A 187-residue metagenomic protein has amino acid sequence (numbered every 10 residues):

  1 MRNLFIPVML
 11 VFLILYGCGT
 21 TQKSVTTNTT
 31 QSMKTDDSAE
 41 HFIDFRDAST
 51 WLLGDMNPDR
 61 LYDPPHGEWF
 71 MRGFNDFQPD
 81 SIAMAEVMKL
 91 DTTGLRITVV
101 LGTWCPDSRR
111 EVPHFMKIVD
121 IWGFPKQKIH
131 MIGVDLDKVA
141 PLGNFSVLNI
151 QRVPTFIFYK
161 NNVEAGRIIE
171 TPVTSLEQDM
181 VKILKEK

Functional and structural regions predicted by a protein language model:
M1-L4: Positively charged n-region of N-terminal signal peptides that target proteins for export
I14-G17: C-terminal motif of bacterial Sec signal peptides marking the signal peptidase cleavage site
G19-T21: Bacterial signal peptide processing site
T26-T92: N-terminal leader/targeting and pre-domain segments
M88-R96, H114-I132: Conserved helix-turn-beta segment immediately C-terminal to the redox Cys motif in thioredoxin-like folds
T98-T103, K126-P141: Thiol-based oxidoreductase modules, predominantly thioredoxin-like and allied folds used for disulfide exchange
T103-E111: Conserved redox-active cysteine motifs that mediate thiol-disulfide chemistry, especially di-cysteine Cys-X(1-2)-Cys
R152, I157-K187: Non-catalytic, surface beta->alpha helical segment in thiol-disulfide oxidoreductase systems
